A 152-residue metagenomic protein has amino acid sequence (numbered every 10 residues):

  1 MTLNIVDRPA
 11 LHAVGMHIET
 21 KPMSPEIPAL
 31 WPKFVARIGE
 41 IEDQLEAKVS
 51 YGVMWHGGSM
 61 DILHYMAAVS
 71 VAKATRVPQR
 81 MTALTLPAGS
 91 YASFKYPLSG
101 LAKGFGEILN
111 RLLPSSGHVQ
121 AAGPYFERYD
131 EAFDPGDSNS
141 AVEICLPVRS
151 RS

Functional and structural regions predicted by a protein language model:
M1-S152: A solvent-exposed interaction/effector surface
